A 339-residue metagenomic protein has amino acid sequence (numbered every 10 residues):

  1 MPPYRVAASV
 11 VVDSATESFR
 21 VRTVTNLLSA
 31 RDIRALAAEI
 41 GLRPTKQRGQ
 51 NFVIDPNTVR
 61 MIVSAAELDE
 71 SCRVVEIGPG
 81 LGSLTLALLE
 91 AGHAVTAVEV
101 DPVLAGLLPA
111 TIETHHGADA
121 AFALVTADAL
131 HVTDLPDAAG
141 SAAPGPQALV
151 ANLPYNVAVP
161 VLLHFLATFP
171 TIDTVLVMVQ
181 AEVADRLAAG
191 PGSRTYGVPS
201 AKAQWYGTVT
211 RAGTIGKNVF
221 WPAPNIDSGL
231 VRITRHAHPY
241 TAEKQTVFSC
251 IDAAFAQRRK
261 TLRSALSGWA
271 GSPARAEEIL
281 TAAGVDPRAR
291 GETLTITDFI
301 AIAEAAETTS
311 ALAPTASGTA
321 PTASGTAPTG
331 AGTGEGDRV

Functional and structural regions predicted by a protein language model:
Y4-A253, T281, V285, E292 (+4 more regions): Catalytic cores of RNA-modifying enzymes
S267-G268: Short helix-coil junctions and helix-kink-helix linkers
A311, A323-G325, G330: Intrinsically disordered, low-complexity tandem-repeat regions
